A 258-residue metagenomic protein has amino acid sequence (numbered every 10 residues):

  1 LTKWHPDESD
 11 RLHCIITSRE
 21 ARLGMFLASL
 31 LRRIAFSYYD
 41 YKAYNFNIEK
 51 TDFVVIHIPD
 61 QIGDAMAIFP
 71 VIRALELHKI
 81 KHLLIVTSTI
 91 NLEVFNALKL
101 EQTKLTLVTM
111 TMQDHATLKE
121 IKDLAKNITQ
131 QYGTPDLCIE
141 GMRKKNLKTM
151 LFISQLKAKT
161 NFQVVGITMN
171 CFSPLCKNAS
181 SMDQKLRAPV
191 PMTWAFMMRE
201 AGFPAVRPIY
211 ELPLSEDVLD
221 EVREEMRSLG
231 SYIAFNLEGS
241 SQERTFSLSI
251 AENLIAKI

Functional and structural regions predicted by a protein language model:
L1-I258: Catalytic machinery of carbohydrate-active enzymes, primarily nucleotide-sugar-dependent glycosyltransferases
